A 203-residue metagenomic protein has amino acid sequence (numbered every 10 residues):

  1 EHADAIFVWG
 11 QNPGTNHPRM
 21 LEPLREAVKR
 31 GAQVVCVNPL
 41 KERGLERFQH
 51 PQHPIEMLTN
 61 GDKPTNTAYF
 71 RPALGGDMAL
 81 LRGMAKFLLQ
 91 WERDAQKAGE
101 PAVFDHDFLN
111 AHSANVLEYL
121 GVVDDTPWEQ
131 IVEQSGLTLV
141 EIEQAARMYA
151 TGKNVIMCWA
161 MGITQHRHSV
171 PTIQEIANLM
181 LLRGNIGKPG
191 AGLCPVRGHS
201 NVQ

Functional and structural regions predicted by a protein language model:
E1-N201: Cofactor-pocket helix-loop regions in the catalytic cores of large enzyme subunits
